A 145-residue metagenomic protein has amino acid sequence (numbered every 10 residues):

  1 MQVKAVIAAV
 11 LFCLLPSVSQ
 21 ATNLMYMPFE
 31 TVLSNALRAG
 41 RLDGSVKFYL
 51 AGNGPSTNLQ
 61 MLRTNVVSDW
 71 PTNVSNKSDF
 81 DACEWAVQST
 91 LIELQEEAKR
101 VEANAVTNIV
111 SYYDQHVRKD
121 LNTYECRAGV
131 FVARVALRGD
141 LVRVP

Functional and structural regions predicted by a protein language model:
Q2, T22-F29: N-terminal secretory targeting and juxtamembrane "stalk" segments of secreted and cell-surface proteins
A5-L15: Sec-dependent N-terminal signal peptides
S17-A21: Sec/Tat signal peptide C-region and signal peptidase I cleavage site
L33-S75: Compositionally biased P/S/T/G-rich terminal and signal peptide-adjacent segments that lie outside catalytic cores
N65-V117: Short, well-ordered alpha-helical segments
N108-P145: Surface-exposed short loop/turn segments
